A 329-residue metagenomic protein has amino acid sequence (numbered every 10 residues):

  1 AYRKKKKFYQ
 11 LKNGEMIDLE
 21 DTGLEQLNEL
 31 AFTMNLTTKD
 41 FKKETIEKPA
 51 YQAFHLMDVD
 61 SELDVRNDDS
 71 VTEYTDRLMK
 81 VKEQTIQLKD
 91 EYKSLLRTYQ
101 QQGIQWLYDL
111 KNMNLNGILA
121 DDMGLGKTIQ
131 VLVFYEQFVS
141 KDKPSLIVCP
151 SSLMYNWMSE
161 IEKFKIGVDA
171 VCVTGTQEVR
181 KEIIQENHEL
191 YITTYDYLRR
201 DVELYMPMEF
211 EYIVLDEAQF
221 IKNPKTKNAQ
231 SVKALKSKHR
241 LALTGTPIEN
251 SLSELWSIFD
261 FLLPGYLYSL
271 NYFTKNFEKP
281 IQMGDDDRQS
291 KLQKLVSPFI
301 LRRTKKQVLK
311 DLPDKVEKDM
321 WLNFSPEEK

Functional and structural regions predicted by a protein language model:
A1-R77, K141, L255, E327: Charged, low-complexity intrinsically disordered regions
L63-D286, K291-K329: ASCE P-loop NTPase motor core, strongest for the SF2 helicase catalytic module
